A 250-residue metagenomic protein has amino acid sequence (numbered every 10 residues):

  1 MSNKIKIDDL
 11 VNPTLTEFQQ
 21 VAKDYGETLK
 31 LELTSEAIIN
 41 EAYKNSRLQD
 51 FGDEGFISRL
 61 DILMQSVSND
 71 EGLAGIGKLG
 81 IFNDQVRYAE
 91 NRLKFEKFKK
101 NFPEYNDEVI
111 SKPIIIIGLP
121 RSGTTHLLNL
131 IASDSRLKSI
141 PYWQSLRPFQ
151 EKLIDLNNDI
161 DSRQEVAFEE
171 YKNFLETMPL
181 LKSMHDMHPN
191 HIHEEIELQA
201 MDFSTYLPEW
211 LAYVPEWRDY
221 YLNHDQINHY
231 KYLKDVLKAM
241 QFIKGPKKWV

Functional and structural regions predicted by a protein language model:
M1-N101: Long, basic/Gly/Ser/Thr-rich N-terminal segments that mediate initial subcellular attachment or targeting
L73, G77, G118-L119, Y221-D225 (+1 more regions): Conserved aromatic-histidine-acidic binding/catalytic patches
L79-K94, T125, N129, S133 (+1 more regions): A broad, structural surface signal
E104-S111: Phosphate-binding P-loop
P113-I115, K247-V250: Residue-level preference for the first positions of well-ordered beta-strands
I115-L137: Glycine-rich phosphate-binding P-loop
K138-R147: Short beta-strand-centered segment that lines the nucleotide-binding/catalytic pocket of NTP-utilizing
L146-W249: PAPS-dependent sulfation machinery
